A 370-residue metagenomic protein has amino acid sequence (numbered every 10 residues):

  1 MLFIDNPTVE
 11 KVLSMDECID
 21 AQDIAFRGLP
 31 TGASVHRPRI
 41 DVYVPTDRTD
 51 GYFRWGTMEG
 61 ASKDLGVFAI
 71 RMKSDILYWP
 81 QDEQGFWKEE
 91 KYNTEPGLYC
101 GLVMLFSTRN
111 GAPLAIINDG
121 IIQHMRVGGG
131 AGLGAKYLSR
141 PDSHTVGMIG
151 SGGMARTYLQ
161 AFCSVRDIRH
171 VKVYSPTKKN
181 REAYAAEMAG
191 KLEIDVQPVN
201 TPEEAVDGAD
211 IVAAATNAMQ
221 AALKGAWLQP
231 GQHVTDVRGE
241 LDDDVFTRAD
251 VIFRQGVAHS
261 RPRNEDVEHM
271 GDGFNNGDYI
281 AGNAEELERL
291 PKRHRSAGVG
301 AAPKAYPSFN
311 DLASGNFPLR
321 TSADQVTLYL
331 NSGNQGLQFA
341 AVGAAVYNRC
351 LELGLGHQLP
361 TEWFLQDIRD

Functional and structural regions predicted by a protein language model:
M1-R126, G130-G132, D142, L337-A340 (+2 more regions): N-terminal ligand-binding/catalytic initiation module
N6-E10, F246-D370: Adenosine-phosphate binding glycine-rich loop
S139-T145, D167, Q229-P230: Short helix-loop-beta connector
S151-G152: Glycine-rich Rossmann-fold phosphate-binding loop(s) that bind the pyrophosphate of adenine dinucleotide cofactors
A155-R156: N-terminal Rossmann-fold NAD(P) dinucleotide-binding loop
L159, C163-S164: Gly/Ala-rich phosphate-binding loop of Rossmann-like dinucleotide-binding domains, activating on the conserved
V165-L192: NAD(P)-binding Rossmann-fold cofactor-contacting core
E193-L287: Rossmann-like adenosine-cofactor binding region
